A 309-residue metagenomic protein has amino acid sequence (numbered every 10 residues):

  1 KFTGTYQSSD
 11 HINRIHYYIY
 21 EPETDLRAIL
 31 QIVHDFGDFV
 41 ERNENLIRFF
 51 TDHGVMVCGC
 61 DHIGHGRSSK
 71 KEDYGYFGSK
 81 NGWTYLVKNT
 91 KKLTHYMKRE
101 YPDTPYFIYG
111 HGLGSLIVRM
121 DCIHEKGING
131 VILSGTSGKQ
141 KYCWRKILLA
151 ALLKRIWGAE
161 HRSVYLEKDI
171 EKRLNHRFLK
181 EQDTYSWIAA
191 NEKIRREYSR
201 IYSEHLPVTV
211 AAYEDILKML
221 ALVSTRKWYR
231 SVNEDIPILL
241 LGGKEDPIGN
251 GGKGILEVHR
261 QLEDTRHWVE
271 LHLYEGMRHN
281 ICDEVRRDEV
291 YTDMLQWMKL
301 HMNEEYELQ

Functional and structural regions predicted by a protein language model:
K1-T24: N-terminal cap/lid segment of alpha/beta-hydrolase-fold proteins
V33-D38, G112-L113, K244-E245: Active-site glycine-rich loops that stabilize anionic/oxyanionic intermediates across multiple enzyme folds
N45-D73: Conserved alpha/beta-hydrolase
G78-K98: Alpha/beta-hydrolase active-site loop
Y101-G112: Alpha/beta-hydrolase fold nucleophile elbow
V118-S203: Alpha/beta-hydrolase-fold enzymes
L240-G242: Short beta-strand/loop motif that positions the catalytic acidic residue of the alpha/beta-hydrolase fold
T265-Q309: Catalytic active-site module of serine/aspartate enzymes centered on a nucleophile-bearing elbow/loop
